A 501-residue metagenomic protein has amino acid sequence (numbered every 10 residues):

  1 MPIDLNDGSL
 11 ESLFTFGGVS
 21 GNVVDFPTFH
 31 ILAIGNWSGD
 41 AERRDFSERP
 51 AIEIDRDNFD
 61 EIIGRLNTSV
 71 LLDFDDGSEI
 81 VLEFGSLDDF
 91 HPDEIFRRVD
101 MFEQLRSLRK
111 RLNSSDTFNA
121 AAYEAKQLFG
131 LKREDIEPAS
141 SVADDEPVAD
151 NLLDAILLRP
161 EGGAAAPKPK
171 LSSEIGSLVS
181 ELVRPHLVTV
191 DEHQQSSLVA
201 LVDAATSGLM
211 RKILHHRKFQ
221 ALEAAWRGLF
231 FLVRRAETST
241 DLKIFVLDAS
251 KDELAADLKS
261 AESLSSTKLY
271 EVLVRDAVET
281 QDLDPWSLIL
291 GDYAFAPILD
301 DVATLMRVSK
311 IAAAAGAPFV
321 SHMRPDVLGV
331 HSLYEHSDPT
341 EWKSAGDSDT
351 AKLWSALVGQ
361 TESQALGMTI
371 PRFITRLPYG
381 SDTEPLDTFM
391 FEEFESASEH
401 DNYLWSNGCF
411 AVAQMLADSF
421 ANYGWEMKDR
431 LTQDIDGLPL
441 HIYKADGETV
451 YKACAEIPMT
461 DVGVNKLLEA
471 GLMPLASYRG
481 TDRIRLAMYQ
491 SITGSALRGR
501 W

Functional and structural regions predicted by a protein language model:
P2-E94: Compact, well-ordered interaction domains used in eukaryotic information-processing assemblies
S69-Q195, V202-T206: Long, charged, helix-rich clamp/arm modules that form nucleic acid-engaging surfaces of large nucleic-acid-processing
R106-R109, G176, D203-R211, E223-F230 (+1 more regions): Short, well-ordered alpha-helical packing segments
N119-K126, R217-A224, G329-V330: Short, glycine/acidic-rich hinge or "gate" loops at secondary-structure transitions that mediate conformational
E137-Q194, L214, R234-E237, D248-A249 (+1 more regions): A glycine- and small-residue-enriched flexible loop/hinge signal that marks low-structured segments
L187, S196-K259: Extended assembly-interface regions of large multimeric machines
E223-W226, S260-R275, D300-I311: Well-ordered, non-membrane alpha-helical segments in soluble/globular domains
I244-T280: A short, well-structured beta->alpha microelement
